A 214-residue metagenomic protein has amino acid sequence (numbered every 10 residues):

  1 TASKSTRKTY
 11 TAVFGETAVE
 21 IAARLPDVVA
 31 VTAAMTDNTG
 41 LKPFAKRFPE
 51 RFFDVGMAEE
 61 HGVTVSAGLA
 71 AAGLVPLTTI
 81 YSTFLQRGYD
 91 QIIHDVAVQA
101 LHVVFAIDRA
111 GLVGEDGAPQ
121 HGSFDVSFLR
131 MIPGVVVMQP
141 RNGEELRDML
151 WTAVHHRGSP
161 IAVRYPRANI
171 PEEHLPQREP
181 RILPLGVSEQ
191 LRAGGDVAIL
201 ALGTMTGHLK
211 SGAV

Functional and structural regions predicted by a protein language model:
T1-I161, N169: Thiamine diphosphate
T1-R7, N169-S188: Glycine/aspartate-rich loop-and-adjacent alpha/beta segment that forms the canonical ThDP
F14, A18, R157-S159, P180-V214: Long hydrophobic segments that form regular secondary structure
